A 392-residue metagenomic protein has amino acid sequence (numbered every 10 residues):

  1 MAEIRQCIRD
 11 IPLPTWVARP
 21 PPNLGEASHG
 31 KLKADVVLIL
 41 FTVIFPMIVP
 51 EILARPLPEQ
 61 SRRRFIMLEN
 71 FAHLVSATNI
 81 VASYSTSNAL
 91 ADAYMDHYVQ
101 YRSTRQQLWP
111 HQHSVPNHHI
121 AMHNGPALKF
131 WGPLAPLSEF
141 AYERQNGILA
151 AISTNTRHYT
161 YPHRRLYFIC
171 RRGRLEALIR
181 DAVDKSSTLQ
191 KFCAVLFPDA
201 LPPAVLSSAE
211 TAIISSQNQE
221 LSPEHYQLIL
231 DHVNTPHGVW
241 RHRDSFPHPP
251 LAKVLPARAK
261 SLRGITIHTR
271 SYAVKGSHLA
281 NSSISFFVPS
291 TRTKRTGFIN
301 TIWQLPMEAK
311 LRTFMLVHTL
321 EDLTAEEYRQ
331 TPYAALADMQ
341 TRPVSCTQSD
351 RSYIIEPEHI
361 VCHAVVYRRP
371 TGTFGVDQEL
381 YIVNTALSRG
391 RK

Functional and structural regions predicted by a protein language model:
M1-K392: Terminal interaction-prone segments of large eukaryotic proteins
